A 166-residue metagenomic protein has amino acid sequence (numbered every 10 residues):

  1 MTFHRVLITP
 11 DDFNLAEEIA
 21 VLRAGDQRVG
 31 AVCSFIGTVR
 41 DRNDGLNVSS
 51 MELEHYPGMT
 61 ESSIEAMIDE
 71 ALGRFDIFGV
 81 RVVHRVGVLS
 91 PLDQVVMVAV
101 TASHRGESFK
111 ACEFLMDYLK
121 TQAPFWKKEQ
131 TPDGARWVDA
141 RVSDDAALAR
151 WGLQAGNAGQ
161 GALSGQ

Functional and structural regions predicted by a protein language model:
M1-V95, F109-E113, D117-Q166: N-terminal, polar/charged subdomain of small-to-medium soluble alpha/beta proteins
V95-A102: Short glycine-rich or small-residue beta-strand-to-loop segments that form or flank ligand, phosphate, metal/Fe-S
